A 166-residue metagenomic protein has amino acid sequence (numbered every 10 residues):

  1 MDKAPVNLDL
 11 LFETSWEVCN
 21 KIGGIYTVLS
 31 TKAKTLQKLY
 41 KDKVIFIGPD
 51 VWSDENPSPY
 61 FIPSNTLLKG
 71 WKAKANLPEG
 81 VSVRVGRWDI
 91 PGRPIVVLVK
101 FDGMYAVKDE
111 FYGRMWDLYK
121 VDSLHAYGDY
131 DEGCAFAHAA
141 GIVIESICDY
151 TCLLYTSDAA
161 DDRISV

Functional and structural regions predicted by a protein language model:
M1-N7: Basic/polar N-terminal segments that are highly enriched at the extreme N-terminus, encompassing both cleavable
N7, F46-C152: A conserved catalytic-core segment of Leloir-type glycosyltransferases
L10, K43: Residues at the starts of beta-strands that form the adenosine-phosphate
W16-V28, P57: A short, glycine/small-residue-rich beta-strand->loop->alpha-helix junction that serves as a flexible
T27-T35: Short amphipathic alpha-helix
Y155-D162: Conserved small/polar residues in nucleotide/adenosyl-binding loops
I164-V166: Short hydrophobic transmembrane-like helices used for membrane targeting/insertion
